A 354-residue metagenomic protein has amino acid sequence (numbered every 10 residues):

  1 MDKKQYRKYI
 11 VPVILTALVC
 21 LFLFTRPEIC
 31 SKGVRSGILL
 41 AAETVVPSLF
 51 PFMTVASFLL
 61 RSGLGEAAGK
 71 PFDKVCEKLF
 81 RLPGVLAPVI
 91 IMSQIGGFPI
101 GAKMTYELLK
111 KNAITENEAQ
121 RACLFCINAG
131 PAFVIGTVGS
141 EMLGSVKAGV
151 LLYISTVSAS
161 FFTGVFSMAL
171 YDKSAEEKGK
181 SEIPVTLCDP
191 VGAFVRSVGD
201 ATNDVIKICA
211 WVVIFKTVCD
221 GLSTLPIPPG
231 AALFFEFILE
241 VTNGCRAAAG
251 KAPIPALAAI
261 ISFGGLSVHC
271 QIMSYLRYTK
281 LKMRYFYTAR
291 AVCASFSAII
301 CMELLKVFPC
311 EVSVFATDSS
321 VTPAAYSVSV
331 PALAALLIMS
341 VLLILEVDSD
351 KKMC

Functional and structural regions predicted by a protein language model:
M1-I14, Y326-A332: N-terminal membrane topogenic signal
M1-Q5, D172-G199, V312-Y326, V347-C354: Intrinsically disordered, low-complexity non-transmembrane regions of multi-pass membrane transporters
C20-K103, C188-A248, A316-P323: Membrane-embedded alpha-helical segments and adjacent helix-loop junctions characteristic of multi-pass solute
E28, P131-K147, K306-E311: Transmembrane helix-loop junctions at the membrane interface of multipass transporters and ion channels
T44-L49, A148-V165, V330-L336: Alpha-helical transmembrane segments
L79-L143, F235-G250, P255-T279, T288-V292: Alpha-helical membrane segments and immediately flanking helix-loop junctions that form or couple to the substrate/ion
I114-E118, A132-V134, I254-L345: C-terminal transmembrane helix pair
A159-T163, S167, F215, C219 (+3 more regions): Alpha-helical transmembrane segments of multipass membrane proteins
